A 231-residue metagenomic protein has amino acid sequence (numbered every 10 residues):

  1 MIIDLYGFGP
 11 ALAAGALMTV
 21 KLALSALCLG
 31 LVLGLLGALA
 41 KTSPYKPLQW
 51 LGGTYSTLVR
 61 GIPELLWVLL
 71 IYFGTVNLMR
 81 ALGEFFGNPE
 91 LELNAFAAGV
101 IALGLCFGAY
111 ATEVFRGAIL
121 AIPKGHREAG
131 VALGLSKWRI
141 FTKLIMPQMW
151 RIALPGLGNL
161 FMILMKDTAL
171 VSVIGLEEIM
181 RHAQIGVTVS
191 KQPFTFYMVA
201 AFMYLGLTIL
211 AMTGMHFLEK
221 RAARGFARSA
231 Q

Functional and structural regions predicted by a protein language model:
M1-Q231: Transmembrane alpha-helices and adjacent helix-loop boundaries
